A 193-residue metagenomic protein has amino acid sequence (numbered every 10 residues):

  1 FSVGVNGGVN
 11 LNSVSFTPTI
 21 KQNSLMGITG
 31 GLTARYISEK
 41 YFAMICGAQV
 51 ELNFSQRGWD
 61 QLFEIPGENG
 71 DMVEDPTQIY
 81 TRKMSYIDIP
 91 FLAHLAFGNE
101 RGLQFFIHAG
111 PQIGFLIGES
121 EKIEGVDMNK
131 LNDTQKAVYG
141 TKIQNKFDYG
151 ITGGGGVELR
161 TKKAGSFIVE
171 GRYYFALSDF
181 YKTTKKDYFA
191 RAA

Functional and structural regions predicted by a protein language model:
F1, E39-C46, G98-Q104, T161-S166: Short loop/turn motifs that connect adjacent beta-strands in outer-membrane beta-barrel proteins
F1, Q22-I28, K83-I87, L103 (+2 more regions): Residues that define the transmembrane beta-barrel architecture of outer-membrane proteins
F1-R35: Short glycine/proline- and aromatic-enriched beta-strand/turn motifs that initiate or cap beta-hairpins
V5-V9, G30-Y36, L52-F54, I89-L95 (+4 more regions): Residues on the lipid-exposed face of transmembrane beta-strands in outer-membrane beta-barrel proteins
G8-S15, E64-D75, M128-V138, F175-S178: Flexible, solvent-exposed coil segments and beta strand-coil junctions, predominantly the extracellular/periplasmic
S15-I20, D60-G67, E119-M128, F180-K186: Outer-membrane beta-barrel translocator domains and adjoining extracellular loop/strand segments of Gram-negative
S15-K21, V73-Y80, A137-I143, Y181-K186: Extracellular loop and loop/strand-boundary signature of outer-membrane beta-barrel proteins
R57, K142-A193: Predominantly the C-terminal beta-signal and adjacent terminal strand-loop region of outer-membrane beta-barrel
